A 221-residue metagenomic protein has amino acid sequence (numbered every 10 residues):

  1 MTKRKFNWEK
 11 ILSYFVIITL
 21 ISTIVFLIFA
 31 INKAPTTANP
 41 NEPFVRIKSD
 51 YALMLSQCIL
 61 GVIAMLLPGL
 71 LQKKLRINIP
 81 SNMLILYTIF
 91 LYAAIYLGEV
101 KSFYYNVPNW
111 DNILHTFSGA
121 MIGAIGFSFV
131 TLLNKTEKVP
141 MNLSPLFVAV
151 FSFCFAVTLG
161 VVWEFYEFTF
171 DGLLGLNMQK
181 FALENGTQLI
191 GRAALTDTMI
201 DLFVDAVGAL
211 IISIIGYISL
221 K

Functional and structural regions predicted by a protein language model:
M1-F103, F127-N134, K138-S152, L174-K221: Terminal transmembrane helix and immediately flanking juxtamembrane interfaces of multi-pass membrane proteins
V62, F117-M121, V157: Residue-level signal for the membrane-embedded core of alpha-helical transmembrane segments, especially mid-helix
Y104-Y105, T158: Alpha-helical interaction segments
V107-A124, T198-F203: Histidine-centered catalytic micro-motifs
D111, F155-G160, A193, D197: Active-site alpha-helix of zinc metalloproteases
A124-S128, V161: Mid-bilayer segments of alpha-helical transmembrane spans in multi-pass integral membrane proteins that mediate
F151-F170: Hydrophobic alpha-helical membrane-insertion segments
